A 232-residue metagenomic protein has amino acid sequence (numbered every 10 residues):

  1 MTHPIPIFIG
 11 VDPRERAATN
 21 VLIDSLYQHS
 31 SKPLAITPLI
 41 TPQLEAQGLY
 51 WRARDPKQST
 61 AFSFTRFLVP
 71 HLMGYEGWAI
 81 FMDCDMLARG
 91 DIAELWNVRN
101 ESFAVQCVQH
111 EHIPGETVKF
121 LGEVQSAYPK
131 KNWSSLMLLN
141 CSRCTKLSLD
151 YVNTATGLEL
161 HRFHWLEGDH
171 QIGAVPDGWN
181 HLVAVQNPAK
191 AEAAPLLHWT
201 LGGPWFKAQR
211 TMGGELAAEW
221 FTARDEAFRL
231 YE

Functional and structural regions predicted by a protein language model:
T2-H3, H29-P33, L72-I80: Short, solvent-exposed loop/edge-beta patches enriched in aromatic
T2-R14, N20, S30-K32, P38-E45 (+1 more regions): A glycosyltransferase accessory/donor-loop signature
E15-R16, A88: Alpha-helix N-cap/loop-to-helix initiation residues
I23, Y27: Zn2+-dependent metallopeptidase catalytic core
A35-L72: Active-site-proximal specificity loops/subdomain of glycosyltransferases
L49-K57, K119-V124, A189-E192: Short, surface-exposed amphipathic charged segments that create phosphate/polyanion-binding patches used for binding
T65-P114, L138: GT-A fold catalytic core of metal-dependent nucleotide-sugar glycosyltransferases, centered on the diacidic
V98-L160: Conserved catalytic core of nucleotide-sugar-dependent glycosyltransferases
